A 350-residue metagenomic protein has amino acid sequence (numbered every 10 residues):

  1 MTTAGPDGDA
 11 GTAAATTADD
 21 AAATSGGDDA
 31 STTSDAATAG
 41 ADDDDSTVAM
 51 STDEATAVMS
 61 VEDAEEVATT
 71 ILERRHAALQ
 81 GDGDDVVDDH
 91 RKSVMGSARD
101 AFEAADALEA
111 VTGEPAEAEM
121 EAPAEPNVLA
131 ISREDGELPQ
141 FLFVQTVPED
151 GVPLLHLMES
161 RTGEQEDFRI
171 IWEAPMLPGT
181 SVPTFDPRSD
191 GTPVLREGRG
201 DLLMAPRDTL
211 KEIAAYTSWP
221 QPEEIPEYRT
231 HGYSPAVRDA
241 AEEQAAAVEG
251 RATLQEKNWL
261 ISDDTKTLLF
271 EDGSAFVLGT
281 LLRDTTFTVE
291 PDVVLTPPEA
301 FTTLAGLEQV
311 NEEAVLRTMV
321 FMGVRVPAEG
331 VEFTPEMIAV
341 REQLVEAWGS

Functional and structural regions predicted by a protein language model:
M1-D63, R188, P193-E197: N-terminal low-complexity, Pro/Thr-rich disordered segments that flank secretion/membrane-targeting signals
S51-A110, P183-L254: Core segments of small alpha/beta cavity-forming domains
T52-T69, K257, T267-S350: C-terminal functional regions that serve as terminal interaction/effector modules
H76-L79, K92-S93, Q145-E149, L155-R161 (+5 more regions): A structural feature that tracks compact, well-ordered secondary-structure segments with a strong bias toward
E103, R169-P175, Y228, P291: Short, tandemly repeated low-complexity microdomains enriched for cysteine and small residues
E109-P153, L254-P298: Surface-exposed, charged secondary-structure patches
P123-V128, A247-G250, T303-L307: Short Pro/Gly-enriched beta-strand edge/turn motifs at strand-loop
P148-M204, S274-F276, E308-S350: Short beta-strand edge/turn micro-motifs at domain boundaries
